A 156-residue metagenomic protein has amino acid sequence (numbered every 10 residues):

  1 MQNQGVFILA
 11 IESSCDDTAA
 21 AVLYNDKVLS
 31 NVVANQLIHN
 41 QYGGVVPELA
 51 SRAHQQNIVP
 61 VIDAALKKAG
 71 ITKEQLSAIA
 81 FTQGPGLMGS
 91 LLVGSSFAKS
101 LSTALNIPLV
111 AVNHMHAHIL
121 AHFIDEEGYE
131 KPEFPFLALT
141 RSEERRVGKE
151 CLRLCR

Functional and structural regions predicted by a protein language model:
M1-Q4, I107-F136: Conserved phosphate-binding catalytic cores of ATP/NTP-utilizing and phosphoryl-transfer enzymes
Q4, S14-D17, P132-F134, S142: Short, basic and Ser/Thr-rich N-terminal targeting/leader segments
G5-Q75, F81-P85, H114: N-terminal beta-alpha supersecondary unit
I8-A10, A78-A80, S90, K131 (+1 more regions): Short glycine-aspartate micro-motif
F81-N106, I124-D125: Short Gly/Thr/Asp-enriched flexible loops that form oxyanion-binding sites at enzyme active sites
E144-C151: Conserved small/polar residues in nucleotide/adenosyl-binding loops
